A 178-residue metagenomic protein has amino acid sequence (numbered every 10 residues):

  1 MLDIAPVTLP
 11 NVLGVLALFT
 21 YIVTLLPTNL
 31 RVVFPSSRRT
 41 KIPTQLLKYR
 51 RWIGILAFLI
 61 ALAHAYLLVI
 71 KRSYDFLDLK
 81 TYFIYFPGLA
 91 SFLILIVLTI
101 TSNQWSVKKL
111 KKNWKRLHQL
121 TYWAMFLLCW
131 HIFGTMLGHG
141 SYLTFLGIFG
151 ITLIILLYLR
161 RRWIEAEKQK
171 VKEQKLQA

Functional and structural regions predicted by a protein language model:
M1-A178: Membrane-embedded alpha-helical bundles that constitute the cytochrome b-like, heme-associated redox core of multi-pass
